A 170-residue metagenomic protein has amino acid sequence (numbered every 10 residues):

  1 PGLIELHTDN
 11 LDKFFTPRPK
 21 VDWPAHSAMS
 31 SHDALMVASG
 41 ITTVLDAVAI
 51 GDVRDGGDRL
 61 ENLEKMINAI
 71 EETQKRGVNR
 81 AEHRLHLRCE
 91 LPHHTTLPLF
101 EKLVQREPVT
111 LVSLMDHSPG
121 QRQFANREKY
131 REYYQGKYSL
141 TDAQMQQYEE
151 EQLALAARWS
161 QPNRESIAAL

Functional and structural regions predicted by a protein language model:
G2-M66: Metal-associated gating/positioning segment near the N- to mid-region
G51, E61-L170: Metal-coordinating catalytic core of metallo-dependent amide/deamination hydrolases
